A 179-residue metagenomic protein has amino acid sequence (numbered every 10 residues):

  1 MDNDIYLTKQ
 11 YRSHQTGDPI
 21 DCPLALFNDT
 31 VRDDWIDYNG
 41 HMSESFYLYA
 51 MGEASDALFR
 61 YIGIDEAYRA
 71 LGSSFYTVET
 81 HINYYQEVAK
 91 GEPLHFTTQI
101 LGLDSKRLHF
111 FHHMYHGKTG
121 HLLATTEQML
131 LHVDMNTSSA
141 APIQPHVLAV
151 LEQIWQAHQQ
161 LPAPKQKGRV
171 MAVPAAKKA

Functional and structural regions predicted by a protein language model:
D2-V78, D134-A179: Hot-dog-fold acyl-thioester-processing enzymes
D29, R107-H109, E127: Short, small/polar residue-rich loop motifs at catalytic or cofactor-binding pockets
L58-L108, L123: Hydrophobic beta-strand-centered segment that forms part of the acyl-chain substrate-binding groove
Y85, H113-G117: Core beta-strand residues in small-molecule sensory/regulatory alpha/beta domains
K118-G120, N136: Solvent-exposed strand-loop boundary residues in beta-sheet-rich modules
A124-T126, P142: A structural microfeature
M129-L131: Short beta-strand edge segments in extracellular beta-sheet folds
